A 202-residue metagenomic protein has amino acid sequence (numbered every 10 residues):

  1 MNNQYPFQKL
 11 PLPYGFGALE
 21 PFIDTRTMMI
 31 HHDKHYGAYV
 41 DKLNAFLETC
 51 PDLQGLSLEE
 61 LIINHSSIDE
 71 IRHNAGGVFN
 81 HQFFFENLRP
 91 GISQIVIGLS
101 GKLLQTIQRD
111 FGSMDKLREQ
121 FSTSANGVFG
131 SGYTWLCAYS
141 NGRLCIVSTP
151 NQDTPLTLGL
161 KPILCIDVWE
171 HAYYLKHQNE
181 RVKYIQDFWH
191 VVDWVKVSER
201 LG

Functional and structural regions predicted by a protein language model:
M1-G202: Feature for soluble, non-membrane regions of globular proteins
